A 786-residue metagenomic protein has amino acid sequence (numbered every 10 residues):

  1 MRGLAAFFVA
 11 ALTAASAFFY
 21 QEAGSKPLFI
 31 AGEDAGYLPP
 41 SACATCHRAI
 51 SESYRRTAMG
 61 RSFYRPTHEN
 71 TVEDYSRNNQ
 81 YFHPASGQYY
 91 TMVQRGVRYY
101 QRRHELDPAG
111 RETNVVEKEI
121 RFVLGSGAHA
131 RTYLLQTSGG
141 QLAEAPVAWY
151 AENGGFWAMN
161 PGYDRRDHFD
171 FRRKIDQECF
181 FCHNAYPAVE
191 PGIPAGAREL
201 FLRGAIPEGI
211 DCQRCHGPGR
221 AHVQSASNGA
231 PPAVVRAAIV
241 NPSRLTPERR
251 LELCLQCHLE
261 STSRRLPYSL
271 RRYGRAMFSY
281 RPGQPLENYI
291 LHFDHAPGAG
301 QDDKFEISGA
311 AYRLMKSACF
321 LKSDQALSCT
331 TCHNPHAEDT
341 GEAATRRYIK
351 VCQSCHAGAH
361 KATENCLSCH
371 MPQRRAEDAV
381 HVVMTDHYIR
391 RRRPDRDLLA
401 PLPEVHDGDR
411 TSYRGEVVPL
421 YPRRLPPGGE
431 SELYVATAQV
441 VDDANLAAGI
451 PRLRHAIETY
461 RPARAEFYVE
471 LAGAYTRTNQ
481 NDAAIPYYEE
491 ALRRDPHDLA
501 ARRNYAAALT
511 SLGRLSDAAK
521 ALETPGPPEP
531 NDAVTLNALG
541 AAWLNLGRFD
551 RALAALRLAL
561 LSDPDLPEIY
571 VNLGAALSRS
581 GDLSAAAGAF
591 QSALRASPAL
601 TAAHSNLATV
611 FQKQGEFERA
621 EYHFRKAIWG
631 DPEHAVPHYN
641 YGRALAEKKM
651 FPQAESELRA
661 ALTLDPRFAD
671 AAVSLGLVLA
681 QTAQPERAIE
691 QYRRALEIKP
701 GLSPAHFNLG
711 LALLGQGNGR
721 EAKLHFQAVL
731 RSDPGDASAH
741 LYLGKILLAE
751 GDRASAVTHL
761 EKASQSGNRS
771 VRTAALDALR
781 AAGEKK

Functional and structural regions predicted by a protein language model:
E22-P27, S41, A49-S126, T132-T137 (+2 more regions): Primarily the internal scaffold of c-type cytochrome electron-transfer domains, especially repeated/multiheme c-type
D34-A42: Local sequence-structure signature of Cys/Sec-based thiol-disulfide redox active-site neighborhoods
N445-P451, R477-E490, S511-T524, N531 (+12 more regions): Structural signature of tandem alpha-helical TPR/SEL1-like repeats, specifically the intra-repeat loop/turn
T459-Y460, R494, P527-E529, S562 (+6 more regions): Structural marker of alpha-solenoid helical repeat scaffolds
R464-E466, L499-A500, D532-V534, P567-E568 (+6 more regions): Helix-start (N-cap) detector for alpha-helical repeat units in TPR-like alpha-solenoids, especially tetratricopeptide
A749, V757-K786: Terminal, low-structured helical/coil segments at or just beyond the last alpha-helical repeat
